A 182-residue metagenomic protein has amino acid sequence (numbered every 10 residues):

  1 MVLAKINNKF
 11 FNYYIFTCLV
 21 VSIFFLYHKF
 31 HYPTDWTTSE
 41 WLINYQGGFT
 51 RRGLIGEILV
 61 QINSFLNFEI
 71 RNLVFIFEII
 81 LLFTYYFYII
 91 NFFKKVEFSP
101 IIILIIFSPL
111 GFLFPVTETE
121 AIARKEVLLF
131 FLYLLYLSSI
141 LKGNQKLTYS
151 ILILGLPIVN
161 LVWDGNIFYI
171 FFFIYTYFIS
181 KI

Functional and structural regions predicted by a protein language model:
F24-S39, Q46-I58: Extracytoplasmic catalytic/substrate-binding loops of multi-pass membrane glycan-assembly enzymes
Q46-I80: Short hydrophobic/aromatic helix or loop-helix immediately within or flanking a transmembrane segment in polytopic
G53, I103-F131: Aromatic- and kink-enriched transmembrane "portal" helix at the membrane-lumen/periplasm boundary that abuts
I76-F98, L135, S139: Transmembrane-helix motifs of polytopic, lipid-linked glycan transferases
I89-F112, K146: Transmembrane-helix signature of polytopic, membrane-embedded enzymes that assemble or transfer cell-envelope glycans
L132-T148: Membrane-interface transmembrane helices that cradle and orient dolichyl/undecaprenyl
T148-F173: Membrane-interface alpha helices of multi-pass inner-membrane proteins
I170-I182: Perimembrane helix-loop-helix junctions
